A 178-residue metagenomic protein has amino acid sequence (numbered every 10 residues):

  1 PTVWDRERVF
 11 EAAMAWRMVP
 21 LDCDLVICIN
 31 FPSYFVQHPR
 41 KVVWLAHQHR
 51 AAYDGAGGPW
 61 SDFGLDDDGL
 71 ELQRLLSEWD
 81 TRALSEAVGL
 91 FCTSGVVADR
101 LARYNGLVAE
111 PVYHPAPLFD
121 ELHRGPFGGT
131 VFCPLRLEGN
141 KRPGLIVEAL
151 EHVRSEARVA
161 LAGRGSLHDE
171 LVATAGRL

Functional and structural regions predicted by a protein language model:
P1-S33: Active-site donor-binding segments of glycosyltransferases and PAPS-dependent sulfotransferases
L25-I27, V36-D68, E110: Active-site proximal beta-strand in glycosyltransferases
I27-N30, C92-S94, H114: Replace "coordinates the UDP/GDP/TDP-sugar" with "coordinates nucleotide-activated sugar donors
S61-L90: Membrane-proximal helix-turn-helix segments that form the acceptor-binding/catalytic region of lipid-linked
R103, E110, P115-T130: Acidic anion/phosphate-binding donor-loop and adjacent secondary structure in glycosyltransferase catalytic cores
Y113, V159-G163: Short beta-strand segments
L122-R154, A160: Conserved donor-binding/catalytic core segment of Leloir-type glycosyltransferases
D169-L178: Nucleotide-activated donor-binding/catalytic signature segment of Leloir-type glycosyltransferases, i.e., the conserved
